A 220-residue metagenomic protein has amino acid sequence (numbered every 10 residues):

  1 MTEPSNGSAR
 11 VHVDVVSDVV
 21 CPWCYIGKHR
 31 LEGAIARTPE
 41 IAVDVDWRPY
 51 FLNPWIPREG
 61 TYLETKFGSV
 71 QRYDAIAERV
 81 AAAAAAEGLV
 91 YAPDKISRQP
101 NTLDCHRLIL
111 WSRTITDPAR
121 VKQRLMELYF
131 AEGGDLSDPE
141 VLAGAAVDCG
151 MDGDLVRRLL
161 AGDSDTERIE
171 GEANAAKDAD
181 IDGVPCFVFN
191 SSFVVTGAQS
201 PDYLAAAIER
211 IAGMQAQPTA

Functional and structural regions predicted by a protein language model:
T2-V16, I26-V43, W47, L110 (+1 more regions): C-terminal cap of thioredoxin/glutaredoxin-like
C21-C24: Short cysteine clusters
K28-E132, M214: Structural alpha/beta surface segment adjacent to cysteine/selenocysteine redox centers across thiol/disulfide enzymes
